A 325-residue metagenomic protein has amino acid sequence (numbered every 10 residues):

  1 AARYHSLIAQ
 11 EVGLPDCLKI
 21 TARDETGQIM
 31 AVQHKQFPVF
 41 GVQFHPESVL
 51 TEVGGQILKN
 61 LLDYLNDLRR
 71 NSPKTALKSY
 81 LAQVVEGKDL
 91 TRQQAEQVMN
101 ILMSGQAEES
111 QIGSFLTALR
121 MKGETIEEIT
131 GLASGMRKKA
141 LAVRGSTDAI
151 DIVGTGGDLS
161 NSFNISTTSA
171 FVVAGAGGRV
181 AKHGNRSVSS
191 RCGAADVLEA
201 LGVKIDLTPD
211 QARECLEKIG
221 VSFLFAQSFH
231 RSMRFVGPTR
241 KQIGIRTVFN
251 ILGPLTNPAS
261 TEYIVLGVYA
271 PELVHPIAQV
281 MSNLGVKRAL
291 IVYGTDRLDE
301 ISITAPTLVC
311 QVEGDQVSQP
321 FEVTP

Functional and structural regions predicted by a protein language model:
A1-T75: Amide-donor transfer/coupling interface in amidating biosynthetic enzymes
Q56, T75-A76, D89-Q97, Q106-S114 (+11 more regions): Conserved active-site and cofactor/substrate-binding residues in soluble primary-metabolism enzymes
P73-N161, A176: Acidic, glycine/proline-rich low-complexity segments that act as flexible tails and inter-domain linkers
Q111-I112, A181-H183, I291: Short beta-strand segments at enzyme active-site cores
L116, F163-I219: A glycine-rich phosphate/pyrophosphate-binding beta-strand-loop-alpha-helix module
K138-L141, S162, G177, E199-D206 (+1 more regions): Glycine-rich anion-binding loops and their surrounding alpha/beta cores
S146-V153, A181-S187, F249-L252: Core alpha/beta catalytic barrel or barrel-like domain that forms the active/cofactor pocket in diverse metabolic
G154-L159, G184-S190, F229, T295-D296: Acidic, glycine-rich active-site loops and adjacent beta-strand->loop/helix elements that engage anionic groups
